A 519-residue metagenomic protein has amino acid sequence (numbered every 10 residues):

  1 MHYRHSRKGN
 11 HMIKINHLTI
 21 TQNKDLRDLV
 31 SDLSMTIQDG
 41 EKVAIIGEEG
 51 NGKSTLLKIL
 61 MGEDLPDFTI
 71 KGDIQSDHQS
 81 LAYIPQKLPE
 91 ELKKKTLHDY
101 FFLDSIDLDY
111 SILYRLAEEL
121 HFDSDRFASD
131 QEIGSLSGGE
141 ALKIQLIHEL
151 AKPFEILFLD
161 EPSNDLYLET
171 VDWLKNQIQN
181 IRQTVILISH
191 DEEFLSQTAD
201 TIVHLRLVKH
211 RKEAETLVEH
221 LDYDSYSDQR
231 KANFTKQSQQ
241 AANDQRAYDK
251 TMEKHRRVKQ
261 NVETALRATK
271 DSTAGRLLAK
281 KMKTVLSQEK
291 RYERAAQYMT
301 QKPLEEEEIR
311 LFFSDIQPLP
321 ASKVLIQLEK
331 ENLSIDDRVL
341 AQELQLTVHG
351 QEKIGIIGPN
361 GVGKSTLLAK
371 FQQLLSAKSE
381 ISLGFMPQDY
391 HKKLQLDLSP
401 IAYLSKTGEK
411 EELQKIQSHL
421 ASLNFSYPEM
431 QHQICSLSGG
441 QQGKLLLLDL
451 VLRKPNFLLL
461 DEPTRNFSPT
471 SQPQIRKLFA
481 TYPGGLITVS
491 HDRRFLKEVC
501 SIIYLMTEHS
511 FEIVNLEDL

Functional and structural regions predicted by a protein language model:
H11-Q22, L108-Q131, Q229-D337: Coupling and communication elements adjacent to P-loop NTPase active sites across diverse families
I15-L18, D25-E41, G72, L328-H349: Conserved beta-strand
K42-E48, S54-Y110, R206-R211, G350-K415 (+2 more regions): ABC ATPase nucleotide-binding domain signature region
Q79-A141, K152, Q388-D449, R453-P455: ABC-family P-loop ATPase nucleotide-binding domains
L146, L447, I475: Hydrophobic anchor residue at the start of the ABC signature
E161-P162, Y167, L459-P463, F467-S471 (+1 more regions): Walker B catalytic motif
D191-Q197, D492-E498: Conserved H-loop
L207-D244, M506-L519: Conserved beta-strand-loop-alpha-helix hinge in the C-terminal portion of ABC ATPase nucleotide-binding domains
